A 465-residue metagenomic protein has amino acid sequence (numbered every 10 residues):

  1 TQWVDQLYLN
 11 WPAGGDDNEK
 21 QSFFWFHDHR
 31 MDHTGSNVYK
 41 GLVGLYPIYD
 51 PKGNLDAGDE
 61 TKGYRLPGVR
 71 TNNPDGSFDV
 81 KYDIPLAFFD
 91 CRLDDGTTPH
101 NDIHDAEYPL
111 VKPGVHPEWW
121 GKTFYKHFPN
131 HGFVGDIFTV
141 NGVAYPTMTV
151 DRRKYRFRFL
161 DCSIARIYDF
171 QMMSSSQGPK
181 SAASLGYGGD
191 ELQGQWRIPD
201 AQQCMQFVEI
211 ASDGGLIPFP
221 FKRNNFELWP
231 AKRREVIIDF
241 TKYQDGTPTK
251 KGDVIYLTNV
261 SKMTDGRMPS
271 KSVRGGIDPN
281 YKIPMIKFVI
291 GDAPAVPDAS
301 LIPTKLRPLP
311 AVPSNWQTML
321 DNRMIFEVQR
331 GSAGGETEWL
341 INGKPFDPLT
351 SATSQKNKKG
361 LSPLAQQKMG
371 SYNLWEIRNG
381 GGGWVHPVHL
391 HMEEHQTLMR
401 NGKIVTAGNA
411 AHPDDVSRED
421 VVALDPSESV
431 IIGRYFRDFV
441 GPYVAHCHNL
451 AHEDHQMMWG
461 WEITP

Functional and structural regions predicted by a protein language model:
T1, Y187-N224, R274-I286, Q317-P465: Active-site pocket scaffolds in enzymes
T1-D56, I217-G291, G382-H386, A411-P465: Extracellular/periplasmic metallocenter environments
D17-K20, N37-Y39, G76-K81, T149-D151 (+6 more regions): Extracellular/periplasmic catalytic domains that process cell-envelope and extracellular macromolecules
D28, L86, F159, A231 (+5 more regions): Divalent metal-coordination and catalytic microenvironments
K40, R166-M173, W384-L390: Short, hydrophobic/aromatic beta-strand segments
P51-F78, A293-L309, P313-W316, P465: Low-complexity, Pro/Ser/Thr- and charge-rich linker/hinge segments at domain boundaries
I84-H116, L309-I341: Predominantly extracellular/luminal regions of secreted and cell-surface proteins, especially disulfide-bonded
R92, D105-T304: Histidine- and aromatic-rich segments of cupredoxin/plastocyanin-like copper-binding domains
